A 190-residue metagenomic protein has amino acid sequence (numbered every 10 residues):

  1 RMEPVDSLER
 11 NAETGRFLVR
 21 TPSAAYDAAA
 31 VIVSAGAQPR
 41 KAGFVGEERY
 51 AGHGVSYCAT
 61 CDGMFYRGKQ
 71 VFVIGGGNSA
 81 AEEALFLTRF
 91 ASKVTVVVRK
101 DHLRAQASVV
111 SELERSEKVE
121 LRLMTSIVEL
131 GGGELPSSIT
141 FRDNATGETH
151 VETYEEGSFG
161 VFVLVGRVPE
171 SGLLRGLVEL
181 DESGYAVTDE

Functional and structural regions predicted by a protein language model:
E3-T21, A25-A28, R89-D189: A Rossmann-like FAD-binding core segment of flavoenzymes
A29-A30, H53, G68-Q70: Nucleotide donor/acceptor-binding cores
V33-S34, V73, F159, V163-L164: Redox-cofactor binding/interface segments in oxidoreductases and associated redox assembly factors
Q38, G43, R49-F65, L164-E190: FAD-site-proximal beta/loop scaffold in flavoenzymes
G75-G77: Glycine-rich Rossmann-fold phosphate-binding loop(s) that bind the pyrophosphate of adenine dinucleotide cofactors
A80-A81: N-terminal Rossmann-fold NAD(P) dinucleotide-binding loop
A84-L85: Generic hydrophobic/aromatic pocket-lining and core-packing "Φ" positions
